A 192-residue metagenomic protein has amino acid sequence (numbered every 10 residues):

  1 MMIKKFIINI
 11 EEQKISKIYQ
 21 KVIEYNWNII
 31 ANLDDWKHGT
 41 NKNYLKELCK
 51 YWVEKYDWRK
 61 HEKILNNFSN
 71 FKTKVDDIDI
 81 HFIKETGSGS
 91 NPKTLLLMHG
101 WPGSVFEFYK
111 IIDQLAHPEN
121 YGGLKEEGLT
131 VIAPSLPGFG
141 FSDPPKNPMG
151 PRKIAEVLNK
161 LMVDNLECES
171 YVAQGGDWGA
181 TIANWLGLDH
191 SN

Functional and structural regions predicted by a protein language model:
M2-W27: Mature N-terminal segment immediately following signal peptide/propeptide cleavage in secreted/periplasmic
F6, E24-N28, N43-N192: Catalytic cores of eukaryotic secretory-pathway lumenal/extracellular enzymes that build and remodel glycoconjugates
I10-Q13, T40, M149: Short coil/turn linker and secondary-structure boundary residues
N32-K42: Coupling/switch/interface segments within P-loop NTPase motor domains and analogous charged loops in nucleic-acid
